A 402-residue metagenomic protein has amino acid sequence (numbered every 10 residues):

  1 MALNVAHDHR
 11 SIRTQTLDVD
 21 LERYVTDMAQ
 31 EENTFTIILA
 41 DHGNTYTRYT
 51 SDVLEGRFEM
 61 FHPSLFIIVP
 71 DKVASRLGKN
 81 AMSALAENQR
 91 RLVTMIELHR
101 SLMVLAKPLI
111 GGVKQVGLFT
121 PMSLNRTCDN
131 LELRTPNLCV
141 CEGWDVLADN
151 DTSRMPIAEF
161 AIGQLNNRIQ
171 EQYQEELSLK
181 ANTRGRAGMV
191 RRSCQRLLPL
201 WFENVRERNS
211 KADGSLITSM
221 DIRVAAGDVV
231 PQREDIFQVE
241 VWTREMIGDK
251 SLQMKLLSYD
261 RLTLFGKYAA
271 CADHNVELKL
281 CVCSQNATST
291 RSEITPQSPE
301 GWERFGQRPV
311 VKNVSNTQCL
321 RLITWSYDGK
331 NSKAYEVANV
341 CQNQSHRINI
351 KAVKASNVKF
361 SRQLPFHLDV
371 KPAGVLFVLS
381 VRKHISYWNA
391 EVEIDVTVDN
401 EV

Functional and structural regions predicted by a protein language model:
M1-L3, F35-A40: Short beta-strand segments
N4-H9, Q15, T26, Q30-E31 (+2 more regions): Membrane-interface soluble catalytic domains
L21, V25, T36-I38: Extended, hydrophobic alpha-helical segments in both membrane/secreted and soluble proteins
K312-K330: Beta-sheet-dominated interaction scaffolds and their linkers
L322-Y327, N339, S356-N357: Eukaryotic modular interaction domains in large regulatory/scaffold proteins
N331-Y335: Structural beta-strand segments of beta-rich domains
E336-Q344, K354: Asparagine-centered strand-capping/turn motif at beta-strand->loop junctions
V353-N400: Intrinsically disordered, low-complexity Pro/Gly/Ser/Thr-rich segments with frequent PxxP/GP/PP motifs and embedded
